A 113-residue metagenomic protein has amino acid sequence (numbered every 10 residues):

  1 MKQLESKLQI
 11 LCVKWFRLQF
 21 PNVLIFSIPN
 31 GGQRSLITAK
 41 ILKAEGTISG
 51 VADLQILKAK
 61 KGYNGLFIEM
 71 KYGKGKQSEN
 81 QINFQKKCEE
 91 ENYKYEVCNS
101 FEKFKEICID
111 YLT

Functional and structural regions predicted by a protein language model:
M1-T113: Catalytic phosphate/metal-binding cores of nucleic-acid and nucleotide-processing enzymes, i.e., regions that mediate
